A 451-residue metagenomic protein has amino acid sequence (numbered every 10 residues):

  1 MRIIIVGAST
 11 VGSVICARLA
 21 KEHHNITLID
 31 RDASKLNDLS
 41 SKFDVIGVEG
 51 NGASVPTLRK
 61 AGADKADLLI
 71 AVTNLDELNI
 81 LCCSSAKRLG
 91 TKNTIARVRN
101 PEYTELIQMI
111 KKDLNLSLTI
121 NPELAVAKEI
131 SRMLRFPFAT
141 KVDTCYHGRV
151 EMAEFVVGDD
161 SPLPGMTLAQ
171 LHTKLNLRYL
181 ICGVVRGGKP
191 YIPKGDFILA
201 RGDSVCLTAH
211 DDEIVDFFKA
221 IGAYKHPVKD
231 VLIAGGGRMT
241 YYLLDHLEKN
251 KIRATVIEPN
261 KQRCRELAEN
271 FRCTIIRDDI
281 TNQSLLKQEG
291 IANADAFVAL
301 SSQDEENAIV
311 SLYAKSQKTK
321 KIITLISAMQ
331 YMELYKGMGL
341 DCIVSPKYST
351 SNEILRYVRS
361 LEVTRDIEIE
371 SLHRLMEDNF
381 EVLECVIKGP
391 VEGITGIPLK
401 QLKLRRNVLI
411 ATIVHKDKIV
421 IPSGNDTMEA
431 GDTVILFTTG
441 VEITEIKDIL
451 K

Functional and structural regions predicted by a protein language model:
M1-K451: Cytosolic regulatory regions of ion transport systems
